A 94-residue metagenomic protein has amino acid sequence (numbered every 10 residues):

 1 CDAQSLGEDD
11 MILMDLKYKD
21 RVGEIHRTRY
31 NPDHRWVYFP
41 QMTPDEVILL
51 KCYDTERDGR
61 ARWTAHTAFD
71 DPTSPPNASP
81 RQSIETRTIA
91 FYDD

Functional and structural regions predicted by a protein language model:
C1-D15: Extended boundary segments
L16-T28: Short, basic/aromatic beta-hairpin or loop at an interaction surface
H26-D94: Catalytic core of Fe(II)/2-oxoglutarate
